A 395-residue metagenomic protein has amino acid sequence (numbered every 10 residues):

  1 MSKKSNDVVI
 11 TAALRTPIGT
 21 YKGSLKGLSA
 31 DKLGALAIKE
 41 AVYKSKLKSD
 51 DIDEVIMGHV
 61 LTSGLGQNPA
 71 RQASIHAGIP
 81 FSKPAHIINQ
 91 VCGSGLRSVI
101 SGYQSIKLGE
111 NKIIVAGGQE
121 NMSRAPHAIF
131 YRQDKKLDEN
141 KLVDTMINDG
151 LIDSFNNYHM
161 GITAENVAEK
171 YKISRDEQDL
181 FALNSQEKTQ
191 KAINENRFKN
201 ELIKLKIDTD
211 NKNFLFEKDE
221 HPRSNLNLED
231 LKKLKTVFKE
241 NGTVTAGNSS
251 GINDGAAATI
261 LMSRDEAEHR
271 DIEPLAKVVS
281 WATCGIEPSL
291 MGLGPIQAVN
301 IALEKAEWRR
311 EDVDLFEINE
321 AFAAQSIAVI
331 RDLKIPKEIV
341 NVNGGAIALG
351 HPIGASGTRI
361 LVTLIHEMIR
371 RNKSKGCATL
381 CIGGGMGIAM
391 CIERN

Functional and structural regions predicted by a protein language model:
S2-L65, P69-A73, A77, F81-P84 (+7 more regions): Conserved active-site "lid/cap" helical segment
S2-S29, L228-L293, Q297, V362-T363 (+2 more regions): Condensing-enzyme catalytic core mediating Claisen C-C bond formation in acyl metabolism
R15-T16, G27-L36, K44, E177-H269 (+2 more regions): N-terminal extracellular/periplasmic Venus flytrap/periplasmic-binding protein-like
H59-I113, F155-H159, N225-G251, D332-R359 (+2 more regions): Conserved catalytic cysteine-centered active-site region of acyl-thioester-dependent Claisen-condensing enzymes
Q90-E120, A168-R197, A258-D265, P352-K373 (+1 more regions): Active-site-proximal alpha-helical scaffold in enzymes
I113-N166: Flexible glycine-/small-residue-enriched beta->alpha junction loops that bind anionic phosphate/pyrophosphate groups
I162-E165, E201, T209, V279-A348: Active-site pocket-lining segment
